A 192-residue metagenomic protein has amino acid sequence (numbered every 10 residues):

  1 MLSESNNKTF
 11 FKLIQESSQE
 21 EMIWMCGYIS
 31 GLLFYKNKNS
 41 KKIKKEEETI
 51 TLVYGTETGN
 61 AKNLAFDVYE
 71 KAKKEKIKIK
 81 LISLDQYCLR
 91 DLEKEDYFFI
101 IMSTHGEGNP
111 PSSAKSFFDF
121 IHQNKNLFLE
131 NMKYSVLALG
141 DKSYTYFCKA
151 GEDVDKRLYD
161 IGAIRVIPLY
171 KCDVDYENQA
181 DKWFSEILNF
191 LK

Functional and structural regions predicted by a protein language model:
M1-T49, G59, D67, K74-E75 (+1 more regions): FMN-binding flavodoxin-like domain, especially the glycine-rich phosphate-binding loop
Y54-N60: Cytosolic transmitter module of two-component histidine kinases and hybrid His-Asp phosphorelay receptors
K73-D91: A short, well-structured beta->alpha microelement
